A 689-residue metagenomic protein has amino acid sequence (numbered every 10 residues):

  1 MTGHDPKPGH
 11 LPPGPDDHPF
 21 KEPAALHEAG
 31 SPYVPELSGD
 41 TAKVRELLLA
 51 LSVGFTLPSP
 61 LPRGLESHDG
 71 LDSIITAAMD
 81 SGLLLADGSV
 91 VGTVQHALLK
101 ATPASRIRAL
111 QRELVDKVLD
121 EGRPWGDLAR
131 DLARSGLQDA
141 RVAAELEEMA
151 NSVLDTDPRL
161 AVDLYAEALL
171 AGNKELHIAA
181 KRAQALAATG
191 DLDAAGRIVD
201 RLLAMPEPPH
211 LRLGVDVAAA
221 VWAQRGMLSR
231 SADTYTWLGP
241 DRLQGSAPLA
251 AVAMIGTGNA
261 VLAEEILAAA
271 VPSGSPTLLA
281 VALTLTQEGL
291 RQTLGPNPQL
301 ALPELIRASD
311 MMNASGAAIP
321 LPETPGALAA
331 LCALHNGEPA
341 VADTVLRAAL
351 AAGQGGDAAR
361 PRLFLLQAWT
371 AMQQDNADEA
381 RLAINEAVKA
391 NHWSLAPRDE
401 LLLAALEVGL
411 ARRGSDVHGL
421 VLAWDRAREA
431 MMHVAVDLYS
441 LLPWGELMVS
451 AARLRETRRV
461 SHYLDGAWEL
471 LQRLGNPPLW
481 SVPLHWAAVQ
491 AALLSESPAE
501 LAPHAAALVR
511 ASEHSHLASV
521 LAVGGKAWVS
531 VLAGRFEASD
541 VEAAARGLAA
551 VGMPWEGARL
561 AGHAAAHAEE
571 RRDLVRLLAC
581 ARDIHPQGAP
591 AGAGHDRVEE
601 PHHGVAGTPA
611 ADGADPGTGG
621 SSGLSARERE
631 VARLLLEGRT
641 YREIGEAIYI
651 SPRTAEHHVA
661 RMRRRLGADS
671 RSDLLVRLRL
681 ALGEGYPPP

Functional and structural regions predicted by a protein language model:
G9-S31, S52-S59, H68-D116, P483-W486: Short capping/hinge segments at domain boundaries that bridge a core fold to an adjacent linker or tail
A42-K43, D69, R123-G126, L170 (+19 more regions): Alpha-solenoid helical repeat architecture
D80, L169-L170, D200-A204, A232 (+12 more regions): Amphipathic alpha-helical segments of tetratricopeptide repeats
A104, R108, E121, W125 (+14 more regions): TPR-repeat structural position
R106-T189, A538-S539, A543-L560, A565: Extended alpha-helical scaffolding segments used for macromolecular assembly and cargo binding
K117, D131, N151-S152, A185 (+12 more regions): Residue-level signature for tetratricopeptide repeat
S135, D155-T156, T189, R225-G226 (+11 more regions): Structural motif corresponding to the intra-repeat A-B loop/turn of tetratricopeptide repeats
A606-P689: Helix-turn-helix DNA-binding segment
